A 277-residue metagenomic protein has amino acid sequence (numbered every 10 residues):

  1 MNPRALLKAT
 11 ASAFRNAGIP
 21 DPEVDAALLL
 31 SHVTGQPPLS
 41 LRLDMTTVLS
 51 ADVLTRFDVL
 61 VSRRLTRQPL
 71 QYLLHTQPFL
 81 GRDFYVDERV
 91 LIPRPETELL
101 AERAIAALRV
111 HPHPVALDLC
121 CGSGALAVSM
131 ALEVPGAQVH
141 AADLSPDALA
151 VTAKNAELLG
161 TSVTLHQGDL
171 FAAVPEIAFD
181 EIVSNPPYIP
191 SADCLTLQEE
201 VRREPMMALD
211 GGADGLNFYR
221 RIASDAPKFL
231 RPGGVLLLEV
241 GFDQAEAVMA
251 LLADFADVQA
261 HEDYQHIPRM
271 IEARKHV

Functional and structural regions predicted by a protein language model:
M1-R42, L49: Non-catalytic accessory regions of SAM-dependent methyltransferases
L29, R67, T97, L126 (+5 more regions): Residue-level signal for inorganic ion chemistry
L30-A106: Conserved AdoMet
P95-L195, E200: Conserved SAM/SAH cofactor-binding pocket of Class I
A142-L149, E199-R231, V235, G241-F242 (+1 more regions): Glycine-rich S-adenosyl-L-methionine
Q167-G168, V240, E262: Short loop/edge segments at beta-strand edges and connector loops that shape dinucleotide/nucleotide cofactor-binding
D254-V277: Core SAM-dependent methyltransferase catalytic element
